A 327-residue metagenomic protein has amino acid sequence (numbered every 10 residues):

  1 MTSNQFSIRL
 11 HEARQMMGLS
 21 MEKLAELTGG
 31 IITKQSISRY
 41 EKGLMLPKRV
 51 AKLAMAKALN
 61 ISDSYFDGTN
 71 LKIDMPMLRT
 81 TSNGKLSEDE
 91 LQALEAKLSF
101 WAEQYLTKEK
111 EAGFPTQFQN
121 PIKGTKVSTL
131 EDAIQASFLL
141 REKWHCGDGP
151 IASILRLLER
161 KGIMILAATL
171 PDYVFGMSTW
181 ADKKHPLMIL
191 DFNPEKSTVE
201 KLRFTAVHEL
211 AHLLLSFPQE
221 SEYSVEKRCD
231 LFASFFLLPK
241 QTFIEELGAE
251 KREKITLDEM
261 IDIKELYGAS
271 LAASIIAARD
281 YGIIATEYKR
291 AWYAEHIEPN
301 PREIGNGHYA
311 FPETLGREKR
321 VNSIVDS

Functional and structural regions predicted by a protein language model:
M1-S327: Active-site hotspot residues in diverse enzymes, especially metal/ion-binding acidic/histidine motifs
